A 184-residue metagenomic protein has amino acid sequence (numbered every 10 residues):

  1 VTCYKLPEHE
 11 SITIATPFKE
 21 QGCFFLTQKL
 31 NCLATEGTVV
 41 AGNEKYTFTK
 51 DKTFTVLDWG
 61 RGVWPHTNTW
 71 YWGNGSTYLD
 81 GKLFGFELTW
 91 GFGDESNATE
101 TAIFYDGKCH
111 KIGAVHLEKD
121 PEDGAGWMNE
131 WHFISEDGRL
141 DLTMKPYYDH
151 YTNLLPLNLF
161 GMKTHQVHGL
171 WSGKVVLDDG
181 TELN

Functional and structural regions predicted by a protein language model:
V1-N184: Structured soluble/peripheral alpha/beta segments that form catalytic or ligand/cofactor-binding pockets
